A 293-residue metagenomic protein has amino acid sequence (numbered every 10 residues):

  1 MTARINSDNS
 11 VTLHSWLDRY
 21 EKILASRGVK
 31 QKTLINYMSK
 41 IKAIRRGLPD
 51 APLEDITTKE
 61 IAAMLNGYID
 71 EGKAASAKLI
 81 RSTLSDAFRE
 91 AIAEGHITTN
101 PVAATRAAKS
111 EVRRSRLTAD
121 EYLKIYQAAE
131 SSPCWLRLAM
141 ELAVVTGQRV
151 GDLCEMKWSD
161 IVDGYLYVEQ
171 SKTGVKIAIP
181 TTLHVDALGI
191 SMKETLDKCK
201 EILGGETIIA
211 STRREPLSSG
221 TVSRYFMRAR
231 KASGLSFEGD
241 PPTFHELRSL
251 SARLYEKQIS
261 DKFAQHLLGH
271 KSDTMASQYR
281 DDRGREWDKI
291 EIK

Functional and structural regions predicted by a protein language model:
N6-H14, E21-R89, A93-H96, C134 (+2 more regions): N-terminal core-binding DNA-recognition domain of tyrosine site-specific recombinases/integrases
N6-S7, K193, D197-L203, S211-R214 (+2 more regions): C-terminal secondary-structure termini that scaffold catalytic or DNA-interacting sites
K78, A93, I97, V102-V150 (+2 more regions): Basic, Lys/Arg- and aromatic-enriched nucleic-acid-binding interface segment
I92-T98, S191-D197: Arg/Lys-rich amphipathic alpha helix in sigma70-family domain 2
A107, A129-E130, G151, D163-L188 (+2 more regions): Basic, Lys/Arg-rich DNA-contacting stretches centered on the C-terminal catalytic core of tyrosine recombinase systems
R116, Q170-G174, D261, L268-K293: Catalytic-site neighborhood detector that most strongly recognizes the C-terminal catalytic loop/helix of tyrosine
Q127-S132, L136, T146, I202-G204 (+2 more regions): Short, basic (Lys/Arg/His-rich) helix/loop patches that form interaction surfaces in the mid-to-C-terminal regions
T173-L196, G204-R228: C-terminal catalytic core of Y-nucleophile DNA break-rejoin enzymes
